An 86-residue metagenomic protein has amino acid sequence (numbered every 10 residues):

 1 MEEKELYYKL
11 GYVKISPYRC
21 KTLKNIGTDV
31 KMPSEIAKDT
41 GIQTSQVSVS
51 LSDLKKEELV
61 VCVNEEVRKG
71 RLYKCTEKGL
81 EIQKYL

Functional and structural regions predicted by a protein language model:
M1-C20: Short alpha-helical segments that sit at the start of domains
S16, N64-Y73: Short, Lys/Arg-rich nucleic-acid/phosphate-binding segment
P17-N25, E81: Pre-recognition alpha-helix immediately N-terminal to the DNA-recognition helix within helix-turn-helix or winged-helix
G27-M32: Short capping segments at the starts of secondary-structure elements
P33-S34, S52: Residues within the helices of the helix-turn-helix
E35-D39: A short acidic, leucine-rich amphipathic alpha-helix
E58: Glycine-centered, phosphate/nucleic-acid-interacting loop/turn motifs that mediate DNA/RNA or nucleotide
K74-L86: Conserved segment of winged-helix/HTH DNA-binding domains
